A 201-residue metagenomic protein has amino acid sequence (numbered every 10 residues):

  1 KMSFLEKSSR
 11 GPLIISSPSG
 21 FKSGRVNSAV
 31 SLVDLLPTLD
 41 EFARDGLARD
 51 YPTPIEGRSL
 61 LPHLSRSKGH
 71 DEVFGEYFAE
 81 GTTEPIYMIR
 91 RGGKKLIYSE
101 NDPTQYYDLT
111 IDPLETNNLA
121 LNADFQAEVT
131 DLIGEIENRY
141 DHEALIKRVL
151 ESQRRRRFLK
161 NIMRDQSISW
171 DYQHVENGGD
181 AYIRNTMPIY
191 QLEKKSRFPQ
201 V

Functional and structural regions predicted by a protein language model:
K1-F21, S31: Histidine-centered active-site microenvironments of extracellular/periplasmic hydrolases and transferases
S3-F4, L13, R25, S59 (+2 more regions): Conserved beta-strand positions that form and line the central face of beta-propeller blades
E6, R25, V30-D34, A127 (+1 more regions): Generic recognition of stable, solvent-exposed alpha-helical segments in well-folded globular domains
F21, S28, V33-L36, E41-L109 (+2 more regions): C-terminal cap/loop subdomain of S1 sulfatases and analogous C-terminal strand-loop tails that border
N27, A48, P52, A120-D124 (+1 more regions): A general boundary/transition motif marking the beginning of the first structured unit of a protein
D112: Intrinsically disordered, low-complexity polar regions and short flexible loop motifs
L119-V201: Long, internal low-complexity/basic segments
